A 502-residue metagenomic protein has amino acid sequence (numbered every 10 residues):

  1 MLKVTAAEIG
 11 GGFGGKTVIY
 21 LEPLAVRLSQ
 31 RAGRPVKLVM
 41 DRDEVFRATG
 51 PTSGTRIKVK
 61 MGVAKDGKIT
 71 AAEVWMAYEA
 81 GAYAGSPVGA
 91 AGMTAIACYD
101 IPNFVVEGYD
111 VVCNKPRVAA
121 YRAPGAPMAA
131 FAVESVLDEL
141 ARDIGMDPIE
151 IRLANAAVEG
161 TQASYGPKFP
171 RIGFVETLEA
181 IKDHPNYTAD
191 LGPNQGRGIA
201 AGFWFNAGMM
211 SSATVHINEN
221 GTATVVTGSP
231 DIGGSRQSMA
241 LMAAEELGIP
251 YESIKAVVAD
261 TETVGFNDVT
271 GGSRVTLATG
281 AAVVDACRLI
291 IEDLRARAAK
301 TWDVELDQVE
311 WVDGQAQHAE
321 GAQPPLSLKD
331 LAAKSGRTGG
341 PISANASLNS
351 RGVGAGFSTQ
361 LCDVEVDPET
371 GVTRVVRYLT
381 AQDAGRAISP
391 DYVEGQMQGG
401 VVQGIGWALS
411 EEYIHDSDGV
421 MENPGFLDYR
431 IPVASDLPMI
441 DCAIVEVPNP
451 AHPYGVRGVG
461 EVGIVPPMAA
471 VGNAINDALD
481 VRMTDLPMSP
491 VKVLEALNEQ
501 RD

Functional and structural regions predicted by a protein language model:
M1-K3, Q30-V36, K65, G89-W204 (+2 more regions): C-terminal catalytic domains of large/alpha subunits in multi-subunit enzymes
L2, E8-V18, D231: Glycine/serine-rich anion-binding loops at beta->alpha junctions that coordinate negatively charged ligand groups
G12-G33, K37-M40, R236-A243: Thiamine diphosphate
R42-F104: Active-site cavity-forming subdomains of large catalytic enzyme subunits
P51-T55, A207, G354-S358: Short loop/turn motifs at secondary-structure junctions and domain boundaries
V74-Y83, S229-D231, Y378-G385, E446: Short, solvent-exposed aromatic-acidic interface loops
A207-T224: Active-site-adjacent "gating/activation" loops or surface patches in catalytic cores
